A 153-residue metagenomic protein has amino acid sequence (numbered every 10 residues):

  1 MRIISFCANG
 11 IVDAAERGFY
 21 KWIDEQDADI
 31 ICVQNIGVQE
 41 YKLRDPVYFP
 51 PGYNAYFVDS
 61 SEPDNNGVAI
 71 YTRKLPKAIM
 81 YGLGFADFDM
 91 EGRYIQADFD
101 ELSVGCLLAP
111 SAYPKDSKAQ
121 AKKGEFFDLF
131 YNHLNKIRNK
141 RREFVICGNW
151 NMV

Functional and structural regions predicted by a protein language model:
M1-Y48, N54, S60-N66: N-terminal, active-site-proximal structural segment of metallo-dependent hydrolase catalytic domains
F6-C7, I23-Y41, V104, H133-V153: Active-site beta-strand/loop signature of hydrolases that rely on acidic residues for catalysis
F6-D13, G82-F85, A121-G124: Short, flexible loop segments at the rims of nucleotide/cofactor-binding pockets, characterized by
V12, K77, V153: Nucleotide phosphate-binding site architecture
A15-E16, M90, F130: Amphipathic coiled-coil/heptad-repeat helices and related helical stalk/stem segments that mediate oligomerization
N35-G37, R44-P114: Structured beta-strand-rich core segments of catalytic domains in phosphoester-bond hydrolases
Y113-K123: Active-site-proximal segments of metal-dependent phosphoesterases and phosphodiesterases across multiple
K122-L134: Long, well-ordered alpha-helical scaffolding segments within enzyme catalytic domains, especially pronounced
